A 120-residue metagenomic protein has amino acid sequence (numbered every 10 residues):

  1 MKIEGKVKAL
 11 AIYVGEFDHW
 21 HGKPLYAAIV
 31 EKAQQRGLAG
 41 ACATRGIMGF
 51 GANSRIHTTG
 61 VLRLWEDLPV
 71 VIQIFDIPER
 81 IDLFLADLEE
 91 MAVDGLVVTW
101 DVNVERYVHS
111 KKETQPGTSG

Functional and structural regions predicted by a protein language model:
M1-G120: Positively charged, small/polar-rich N-terminal and surface patches that mediate targeting and assembly and bind
